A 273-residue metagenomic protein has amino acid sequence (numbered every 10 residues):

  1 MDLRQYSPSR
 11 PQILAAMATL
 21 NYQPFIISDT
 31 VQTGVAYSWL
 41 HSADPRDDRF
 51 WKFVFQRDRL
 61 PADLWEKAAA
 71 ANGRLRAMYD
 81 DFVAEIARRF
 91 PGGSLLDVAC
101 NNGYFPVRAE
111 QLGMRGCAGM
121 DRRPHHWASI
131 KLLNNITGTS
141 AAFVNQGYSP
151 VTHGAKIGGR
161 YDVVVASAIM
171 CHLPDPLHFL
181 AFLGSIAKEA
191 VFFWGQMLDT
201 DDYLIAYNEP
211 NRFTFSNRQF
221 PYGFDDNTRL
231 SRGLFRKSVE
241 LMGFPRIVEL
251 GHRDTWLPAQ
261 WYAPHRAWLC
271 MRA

Functional and structural regions predicted by a protein language model:
D2-G159, S167, Q260-L269: Conserved N-terminal segment of class I S-adenosyl-L-methionine
M114, A187-K188, F244: A structural motif
V163-D175: A short SAM/SAH-binding and catalytic strip from SAM-dependent methyltransferases
L177-A190: A short glycine-rich, Lys/Arg-flanked "PGG" loop and its adjoining helix->strand segment in the class I
F193-S216: Conserved class I S-adenosyl-L-methionine
D225-G243: Short alpha-helix
P245-T255: Conserved S-adenosyl-L-methionine
